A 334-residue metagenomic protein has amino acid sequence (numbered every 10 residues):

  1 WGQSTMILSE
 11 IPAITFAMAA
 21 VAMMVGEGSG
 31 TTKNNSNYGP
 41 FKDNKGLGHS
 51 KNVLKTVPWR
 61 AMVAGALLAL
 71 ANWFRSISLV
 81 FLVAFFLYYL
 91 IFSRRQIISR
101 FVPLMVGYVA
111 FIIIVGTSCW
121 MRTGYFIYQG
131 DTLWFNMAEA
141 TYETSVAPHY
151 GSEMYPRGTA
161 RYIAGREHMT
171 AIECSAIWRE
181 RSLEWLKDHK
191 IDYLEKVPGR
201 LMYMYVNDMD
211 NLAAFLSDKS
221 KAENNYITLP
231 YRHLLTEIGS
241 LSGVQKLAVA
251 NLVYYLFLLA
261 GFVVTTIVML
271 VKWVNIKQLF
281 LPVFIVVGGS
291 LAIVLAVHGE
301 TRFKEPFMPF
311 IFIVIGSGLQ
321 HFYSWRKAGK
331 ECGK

Functional and structural regions predicted by a protein language model:
W1-M24, A71-F81, F303-M308: Multi-pass, polyprenyl lipid-linked donor-dependent membrane glycosyltransferases
P12-G30, V63-L68, F310-S317: Specific aromatic-rich, kink-prone transmembrane helix
T15-F16, A64, I77-F92, F111 (+2 more regions): Transmembrane-embedded, aromatic-rich helix segments that form part of the hydrophobic channel/pocket engaging
M23, R60-R75, F86, G107-F111 (+1 more regions): Membrane-interface alpha helices of multi-pass inner-membrane proteins
M23-A69, S99-P103, G333-K334: Short hydrophobic alpha-helices at membrane interfaces in multi-pass membrane enzymes
S29-T32, F81-V109, H321, W325: Perimembrane helix-loop-helix junctions
Y128-I227: Membrane-proximal stem/loop segments at transmembrane-domain junctions that anchor or position
K196-V283: Membrane-interface anchor segments at the N-terminal boundary of transmembrane helices in multi-pass membrane enzymes
